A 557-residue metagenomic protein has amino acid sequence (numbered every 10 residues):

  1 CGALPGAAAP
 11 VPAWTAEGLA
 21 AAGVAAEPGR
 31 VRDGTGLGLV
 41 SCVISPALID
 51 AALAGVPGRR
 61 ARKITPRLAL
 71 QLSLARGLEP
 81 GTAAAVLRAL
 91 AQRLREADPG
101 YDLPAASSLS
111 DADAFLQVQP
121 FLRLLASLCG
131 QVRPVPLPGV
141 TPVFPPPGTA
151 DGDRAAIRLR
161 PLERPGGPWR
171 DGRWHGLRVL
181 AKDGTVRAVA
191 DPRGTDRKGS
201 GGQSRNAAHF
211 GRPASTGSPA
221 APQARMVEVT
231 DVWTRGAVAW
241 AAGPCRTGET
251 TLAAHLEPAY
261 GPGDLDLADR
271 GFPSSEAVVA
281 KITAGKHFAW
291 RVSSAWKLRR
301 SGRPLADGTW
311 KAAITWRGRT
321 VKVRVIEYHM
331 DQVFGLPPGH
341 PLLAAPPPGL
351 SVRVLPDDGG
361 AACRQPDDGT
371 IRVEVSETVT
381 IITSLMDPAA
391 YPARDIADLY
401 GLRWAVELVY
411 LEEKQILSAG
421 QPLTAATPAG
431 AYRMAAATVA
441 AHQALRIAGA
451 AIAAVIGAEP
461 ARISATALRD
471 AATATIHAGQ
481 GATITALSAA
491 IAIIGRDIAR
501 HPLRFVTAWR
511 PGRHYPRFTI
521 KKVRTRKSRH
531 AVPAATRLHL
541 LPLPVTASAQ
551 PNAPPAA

Functional and structural regions predicted by a protein language model:
C1-L87, D113, R154, W174-G176 (+4 more regions): Single, function-defining residue in the core of a domain
T82-G100: DNA-recognition alpha helix
R93, F115-Q119, A419: A short structural micro-motif
G100-A207: Active-site- or DNA-interface-adjacent structural scaffold in DNA-acting proteins
